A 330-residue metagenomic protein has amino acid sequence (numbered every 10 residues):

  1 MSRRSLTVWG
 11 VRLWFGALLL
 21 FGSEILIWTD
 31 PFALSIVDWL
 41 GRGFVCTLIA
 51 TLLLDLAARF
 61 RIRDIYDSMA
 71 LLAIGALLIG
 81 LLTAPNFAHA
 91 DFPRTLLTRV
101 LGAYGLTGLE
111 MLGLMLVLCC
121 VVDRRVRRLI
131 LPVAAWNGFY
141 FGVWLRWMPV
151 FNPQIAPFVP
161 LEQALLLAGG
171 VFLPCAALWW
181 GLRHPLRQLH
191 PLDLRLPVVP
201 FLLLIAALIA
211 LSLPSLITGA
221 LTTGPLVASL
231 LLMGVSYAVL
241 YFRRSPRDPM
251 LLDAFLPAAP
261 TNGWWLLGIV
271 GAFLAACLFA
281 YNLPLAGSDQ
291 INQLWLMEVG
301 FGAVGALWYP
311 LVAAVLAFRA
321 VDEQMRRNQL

Functional and structural regions predicted by a protein language model:
M1-F60: N-terminal signal-anchor module of multipass membrane proteins
V8-S23, I74-G75, V133-F139, P200-L208 (+2 more regions): Alpha-helical transmembrane segments
A17-P31, L81-F87, G142-F151, I205-L216 (+1 more regions): Membrane-embedded alpha-helical segments in integral membrane proteins
S35-A88, T95-L97: Membrane helical hairpin/interfacial module
G43-L54, G102-V117, L166-R183, S229-R243 (+1 more regions): Hydrophobic cores of alpha-helical transmembrane segments in multi-pass inner/ER membrane proteins, independent
R61-A70, L82-L161: Membrane-interface helix-loop-helix junctions at boundaries between adjacent transmembrane segments
L114, R128-A238: Generic multipass alpha-helical transmembrane bundles of integral membrane proteins
L208-L330: Extended, charged low-complexity segments that frequently continue into or abut oligomerization scaffolds
